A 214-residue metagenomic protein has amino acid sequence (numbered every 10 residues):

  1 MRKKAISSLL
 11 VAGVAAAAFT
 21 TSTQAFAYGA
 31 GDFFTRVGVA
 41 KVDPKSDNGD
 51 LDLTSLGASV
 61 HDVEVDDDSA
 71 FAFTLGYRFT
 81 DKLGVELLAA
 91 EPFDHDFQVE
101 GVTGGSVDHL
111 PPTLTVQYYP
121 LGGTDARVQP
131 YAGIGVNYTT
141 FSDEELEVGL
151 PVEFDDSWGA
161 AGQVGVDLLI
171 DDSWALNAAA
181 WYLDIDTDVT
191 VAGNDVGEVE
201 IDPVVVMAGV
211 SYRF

Functional and structural regions predicted by a protein language model:
M1-G31: Cleavable N-terminal export/targeting peptides
A25-T74, D143: Short glycine/proline- and aromatic-enriched beta-strand/turn motifs that initiate or cap beta-hairpins
A30-D32, V39-K45, F73-L146, V206-F214: Gram-negative (and chloroplast) outer-membrane scaffold detector with strong preference for beta-barrel transmembrane
D47-S55, H95-T103, F141-P151, D188-D195: Outer-membrane beta-barrel translocator domains and adjoining extracellular loop/strand segments of Gram-negative
D62-D67, V102-H109, G149-W158, D195-P203: Replace "Gram-negative outer membrane beta-barrel proteins" with "bacterial and organellar outer membrane beta-barrel
K82-V85, L168, D172-L176: Repeated loop/turn-to-beta-strand initiation elements of outer-membrane beta-barrel proteins
D94-D96, D171-F214: Predominantly the C-terminal beta-signal and adjacent terminal strand-loop region of outer-membrane beta-barrel
P112-V116, A132-Y138, D155-V166, A180-Y182: Hydrophobic alpha-helical segments of small multi-pass membrane proteins
